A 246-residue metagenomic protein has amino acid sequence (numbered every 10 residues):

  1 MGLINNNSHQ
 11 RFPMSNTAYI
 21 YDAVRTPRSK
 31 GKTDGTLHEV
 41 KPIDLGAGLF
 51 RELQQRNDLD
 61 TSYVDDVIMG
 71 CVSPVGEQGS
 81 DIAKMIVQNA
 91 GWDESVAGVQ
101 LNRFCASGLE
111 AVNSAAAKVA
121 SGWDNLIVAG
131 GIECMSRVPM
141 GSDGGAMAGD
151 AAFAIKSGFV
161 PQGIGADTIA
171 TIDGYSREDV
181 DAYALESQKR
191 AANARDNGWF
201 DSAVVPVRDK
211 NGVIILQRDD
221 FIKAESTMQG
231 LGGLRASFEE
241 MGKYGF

Functional and structural regions predicted by a protein language model:
M1-P13: Short, Lys/Arg-enriched N-terminal segments with co-localized hydrophobic residues within the first ~10-30 amino acids
L3, D60-T61, D65, A120-S121 (+1 more regions): Structural alpha/beta core scaffold segments of enzyme domains
F12-A90, A97, C105, T168-R177 (+1 more regions): Conserved active-site "lid/cap" helical segment
S15, V24-P27, H38-G48, R56-D58 (+1 more regions): N-terminal extracellular/periplasmic Venus flytrap/periplasmic-binding protein-like
S29-K30, G79, L109-S114, E133-P139: Short glycine/serine/threonine-rich phosphate/pyrophosphate-binding segments that cradle anionic phosphate groups
C71-N125, K156-I164, M228, G232-F246: Conserved catalytic cysteine-centered active-site region of acyl-thioester-dependent Claisen-condensing enzymes
L101-I132, A170-F200: Active-site-proximal alpha-helical scaffold in enzymes
A120-D173: Flexible glycine-/small-residue-enriched beta->alpha junction loops that bind anionic phosphate/pyrophosphate groups
